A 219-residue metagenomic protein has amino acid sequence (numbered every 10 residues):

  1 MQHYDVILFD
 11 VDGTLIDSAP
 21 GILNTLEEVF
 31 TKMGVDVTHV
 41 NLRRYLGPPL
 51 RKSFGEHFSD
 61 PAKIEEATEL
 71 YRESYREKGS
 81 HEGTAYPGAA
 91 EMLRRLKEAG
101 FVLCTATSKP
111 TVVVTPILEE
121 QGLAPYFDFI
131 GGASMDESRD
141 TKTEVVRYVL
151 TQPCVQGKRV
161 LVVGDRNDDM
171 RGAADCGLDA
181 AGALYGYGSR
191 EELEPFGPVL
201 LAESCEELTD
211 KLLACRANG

Functional and structural regions predicted by a protein language model:
M1-Q2, E98-F101, Q152-G157, C215-R216: Glycine-rich phosphate-binding loop signature in dinucleotide/nucleotide-binding domains
Q2-R95, A99, V112-T115: N-terminal helical cap/lid subdomain that shapes the substrate entry/recognition surface in HAD-like hydrolases
V6, K142-M170: Conserved Lys-Pro-Asp/Glu-containing loop-to-beta segment of HAD-superfamily phosphomonoesterases, centered on
D36, A124-D128, Q156, V199: Conserved H-loop
N41-L42, A124-R139: A short, structured active-site edge motif that brings together acidic residues
A90-K97, L150, M170-A174: Surface-exposed amphipathic alpha-helices with a cationic face
L161-L200: Acidic, Mg2+-coordinating phosphoryl-transfer loop and its flanking beta/alpha structural elements, shared across
